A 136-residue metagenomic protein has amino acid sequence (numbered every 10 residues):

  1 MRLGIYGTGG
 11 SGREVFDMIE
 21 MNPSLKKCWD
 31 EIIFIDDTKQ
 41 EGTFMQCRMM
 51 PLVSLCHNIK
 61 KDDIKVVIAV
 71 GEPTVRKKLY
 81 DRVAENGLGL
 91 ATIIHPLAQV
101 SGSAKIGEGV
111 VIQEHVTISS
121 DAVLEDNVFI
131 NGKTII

Functional and structural regions predicted by a protein language model:
M1-I19: Glycine-rich adenosine-cofactor-binding loop
R2-G4, E31, D63-V67: Short active-site oxyanion
G10-R13, T74-V75, K105: Short alpha-helical
I19-P23, V83: Active-site catalytic pocket residues across diverse enzymes, especially alpha/beta-hydrolases
N22-T43: NAD(P)-binding Rossmann-fold cofactor-contacting core
K39-Q99: Phosphate-bearing ligand-interacting subdomains that bind or position ATP/ADP/UDP/GDP/NAD(P) or nucleotide-linked
P96, S101-G102, G107-E108, Q113-E114 (+4 more regions): Left-handed beta-helix
